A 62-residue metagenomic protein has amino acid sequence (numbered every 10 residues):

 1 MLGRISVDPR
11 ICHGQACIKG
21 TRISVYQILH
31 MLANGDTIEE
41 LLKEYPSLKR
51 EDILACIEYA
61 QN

Functional and structural regions predicted by a protein language model:
L2-C17: Short, Lys/Arg-enriched N-terminal segment that forms or immediately precedes the first helix of a structured domain
S24-Q27, L32-N62: Long, charge-rich, low-complexity alpha-helical segments
